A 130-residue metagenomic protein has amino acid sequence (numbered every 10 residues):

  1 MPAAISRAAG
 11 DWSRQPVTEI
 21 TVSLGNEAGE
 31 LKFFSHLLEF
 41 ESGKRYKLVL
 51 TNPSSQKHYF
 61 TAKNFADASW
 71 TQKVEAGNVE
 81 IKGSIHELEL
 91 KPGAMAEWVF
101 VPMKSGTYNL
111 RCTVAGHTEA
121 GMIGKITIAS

Functional and structural regions predicted by a protein language model:
M1-I5: C-terminal segment of classical bacterial N-terminal signal peptides
A9, I85-S130: Extracellular/periplasmic metallocenter environments
S13-R45: N-terminal edge beta-strand
I20-S23, R45-T51, Y59-T61, R111 (+1 more regions): Soluble periplasmic/extracytoplasmic beta-strand elements of cell-envelope proteins
E30, E75-G83: Short beta-strand and strand-turn-strand segments in soluble, beta-rich domains
H36-T61, A96-K104: Beta-strand cores of secreted/periplasmic/IMS beta-sandwich domains, seen most often in copper-related folds
Q56-H58, D67, H117-M122: N-terminal soluble domains immediately following signal/targeting peptides that reside in extracytoplasmic
A66-G77: Short aromatic-acidic-glycine turn motif
